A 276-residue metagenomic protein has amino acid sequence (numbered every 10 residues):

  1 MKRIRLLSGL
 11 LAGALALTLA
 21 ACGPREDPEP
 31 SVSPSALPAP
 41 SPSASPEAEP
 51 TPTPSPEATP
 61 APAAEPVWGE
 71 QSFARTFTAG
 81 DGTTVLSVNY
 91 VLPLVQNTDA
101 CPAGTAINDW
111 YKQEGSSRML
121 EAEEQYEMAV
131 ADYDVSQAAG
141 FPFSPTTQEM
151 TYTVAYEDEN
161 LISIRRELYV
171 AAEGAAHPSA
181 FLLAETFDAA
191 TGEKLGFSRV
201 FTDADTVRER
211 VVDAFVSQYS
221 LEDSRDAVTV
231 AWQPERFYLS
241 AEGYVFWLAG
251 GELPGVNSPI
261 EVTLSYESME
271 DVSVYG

Functional and structural regions predicted by a protein language model:
M1-L10: Bacterial N-terminal signal peptides that target proteins for export
T18-A21: C-terminal motif of bacterial Sec signal peptides marking the signal peptidase cleavage site
G23-G276: Compositionally biased intrinsically disordered regions enriched in Thr/Gly
